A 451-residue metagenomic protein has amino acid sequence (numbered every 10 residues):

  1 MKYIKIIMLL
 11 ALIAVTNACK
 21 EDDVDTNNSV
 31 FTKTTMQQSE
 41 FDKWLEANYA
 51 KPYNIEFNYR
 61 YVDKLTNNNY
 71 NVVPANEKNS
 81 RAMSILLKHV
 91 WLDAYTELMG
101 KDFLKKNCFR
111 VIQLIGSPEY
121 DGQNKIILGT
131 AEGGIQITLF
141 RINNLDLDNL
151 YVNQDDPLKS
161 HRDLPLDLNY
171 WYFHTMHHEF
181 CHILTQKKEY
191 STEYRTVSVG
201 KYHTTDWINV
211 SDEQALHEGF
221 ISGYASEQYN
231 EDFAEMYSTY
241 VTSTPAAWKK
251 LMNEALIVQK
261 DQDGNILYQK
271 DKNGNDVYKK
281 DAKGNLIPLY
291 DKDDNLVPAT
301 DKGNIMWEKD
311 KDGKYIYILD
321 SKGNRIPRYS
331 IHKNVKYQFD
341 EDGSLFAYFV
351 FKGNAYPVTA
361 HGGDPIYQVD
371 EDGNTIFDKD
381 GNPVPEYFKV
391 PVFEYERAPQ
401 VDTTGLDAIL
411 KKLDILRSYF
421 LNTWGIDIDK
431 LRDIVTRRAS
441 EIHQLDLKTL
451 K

Functional and structural regions predicted by a protein language model:
M1-N58, S440-K451: Bacterial Sec-dependent N-terminal signal peptides
V24, R81-N143: Auxiliary, metal-adjacent structural segments of Zn-dependent hydrolase domains
E56-N76, E396-R397: Acidic/histidine-rich, surface-exposed loop or edge segments in extracytoplasmic proteins
N69-E77, L147, K159-D167, W171 (+1 more regions): Second-shell loop/turn segments in exported
Y95-L114, K187-K188, A247-L256, D427-V435: Surface-exposed patches in mature extracellular/periplasmic domains of secreted proteins
N153-L166, Y170-S191, A234: Active-site recognition of the HExxH zinc-binding catalytic motif
F173-A215: Acidic, glycine-rich loop-and-strand cores that form catalytic or ligand-binding grooves in diverse globular domains
Y202-Q259, G264, G274, G284 (+8 more regions): Metalloprotease/metallohydrolase-associated module, dominated by Zn2+-dependent proteases
